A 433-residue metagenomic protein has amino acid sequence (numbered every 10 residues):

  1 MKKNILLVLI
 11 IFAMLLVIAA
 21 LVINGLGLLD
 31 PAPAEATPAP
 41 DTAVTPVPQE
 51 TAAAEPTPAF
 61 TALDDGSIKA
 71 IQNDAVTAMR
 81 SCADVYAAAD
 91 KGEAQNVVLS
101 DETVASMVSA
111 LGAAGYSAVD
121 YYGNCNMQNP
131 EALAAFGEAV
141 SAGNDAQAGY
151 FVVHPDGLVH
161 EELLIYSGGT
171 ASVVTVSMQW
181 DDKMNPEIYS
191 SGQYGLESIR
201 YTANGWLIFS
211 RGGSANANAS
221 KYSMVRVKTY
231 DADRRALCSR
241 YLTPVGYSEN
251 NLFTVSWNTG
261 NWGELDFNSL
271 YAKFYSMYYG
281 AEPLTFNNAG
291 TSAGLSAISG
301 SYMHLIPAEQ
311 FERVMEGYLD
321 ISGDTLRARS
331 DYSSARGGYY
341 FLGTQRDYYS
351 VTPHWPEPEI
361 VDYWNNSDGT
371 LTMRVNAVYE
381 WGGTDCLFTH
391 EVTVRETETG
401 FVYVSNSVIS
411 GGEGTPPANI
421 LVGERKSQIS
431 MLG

Functional and structural regions predicted by a protein language model:
M1-K2: N-terminal hydrophobic targeting signals that begin at the initiator methionine
I5-G27: Sec-dependent N-terminal signal peptides of Gram-positive bacterial secreted proteins and lipoproteins
L29-G433: Mature, Sec-exported extracytoplasmic domains of Gram-positive
